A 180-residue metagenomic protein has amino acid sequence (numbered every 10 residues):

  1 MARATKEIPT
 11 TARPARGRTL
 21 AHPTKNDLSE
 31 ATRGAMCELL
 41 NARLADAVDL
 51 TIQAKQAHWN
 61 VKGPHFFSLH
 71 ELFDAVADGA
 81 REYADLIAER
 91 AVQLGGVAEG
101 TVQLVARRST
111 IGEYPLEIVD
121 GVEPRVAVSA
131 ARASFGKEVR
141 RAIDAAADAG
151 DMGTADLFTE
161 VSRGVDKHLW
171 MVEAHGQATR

Functional and structural regions predicted by a protein language model:
A2-K6, F66, D78, A98 (+4 more regions): Long, contiguous binding/interaction regions
A2-N26: Acidic, low-complexity proline/glycine-rich segments
P14-H22, A91-G121: Carboxylate-rich helix-loop segments that flank metal/cofactor sites and access channels in metalloenzymes
A21-R43, G121-V128: Disorder-to-helix initiation segments
D27-A35, L50-V76, R140-G153: Helix-loop segments that flank and shape redox-cofactor active sites
L44, T51, H58, A77 (+6 more regions): A structural signal for well-ordered alpha-helices, especially hydrophobic packing surfaces of coiled-coils
K55, K62-L104: Conserved alpha-helical segments that form or flank metal/cofactor-binding pockets of metalloenzymes
Q103-E160: Acidic/histidine-rich alpha-helical segments that form the ligand environment of transition-metal centers
